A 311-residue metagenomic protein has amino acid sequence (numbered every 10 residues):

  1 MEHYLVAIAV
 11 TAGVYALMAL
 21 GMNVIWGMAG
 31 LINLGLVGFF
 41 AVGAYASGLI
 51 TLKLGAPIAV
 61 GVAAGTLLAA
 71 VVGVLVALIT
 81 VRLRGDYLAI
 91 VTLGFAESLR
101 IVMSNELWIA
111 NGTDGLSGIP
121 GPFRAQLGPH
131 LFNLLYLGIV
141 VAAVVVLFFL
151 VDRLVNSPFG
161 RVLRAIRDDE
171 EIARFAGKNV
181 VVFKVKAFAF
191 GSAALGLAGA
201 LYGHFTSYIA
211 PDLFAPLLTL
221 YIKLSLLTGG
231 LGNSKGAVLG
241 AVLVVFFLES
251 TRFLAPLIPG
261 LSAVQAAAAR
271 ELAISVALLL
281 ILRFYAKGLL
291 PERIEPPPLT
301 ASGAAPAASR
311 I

Functional and structural regions predicted by a protein language model:
M1-I311: Transmembrane alpha-helices and adjacent helix-loop boundaries
